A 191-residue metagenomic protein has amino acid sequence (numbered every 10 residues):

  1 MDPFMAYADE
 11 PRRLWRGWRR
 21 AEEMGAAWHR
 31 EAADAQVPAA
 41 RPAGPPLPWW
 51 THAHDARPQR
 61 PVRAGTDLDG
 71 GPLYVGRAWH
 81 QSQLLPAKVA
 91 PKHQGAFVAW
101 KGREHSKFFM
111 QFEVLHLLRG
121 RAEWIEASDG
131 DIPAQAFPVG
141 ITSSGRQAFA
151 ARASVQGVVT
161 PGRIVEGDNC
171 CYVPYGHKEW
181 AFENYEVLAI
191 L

Functional and structural regions predicted by a protein language model:
M1-G71, W79, K92-S144, H177-L191: Low-complexity, intrinsically disordered flanking regions
D69-L85, E113-V114, S144-T160: Extracellular/lumenal glycan-associated surfaces
W79-F97, S154-H177: Extended intrinsically disordered, low-complexity coil regions enriched in Ser, Thr, Gly, Ala and often Pro
